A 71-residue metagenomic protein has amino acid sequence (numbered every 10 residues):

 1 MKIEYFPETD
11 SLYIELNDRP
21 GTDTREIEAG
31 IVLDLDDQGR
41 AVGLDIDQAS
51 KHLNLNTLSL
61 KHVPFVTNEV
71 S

Functional and structural regions predicted by a protein language model:
M1-K2: Absolute protein N-terminus
D10: Active-site-adjacent helical/loop segments in soluble small-molecule enzymes
I14-S50: Amphipathic, hydrophobic secondary-structure cores in small proteins
G43-S71: C-terminal structural segments of small proteins and small subunits
